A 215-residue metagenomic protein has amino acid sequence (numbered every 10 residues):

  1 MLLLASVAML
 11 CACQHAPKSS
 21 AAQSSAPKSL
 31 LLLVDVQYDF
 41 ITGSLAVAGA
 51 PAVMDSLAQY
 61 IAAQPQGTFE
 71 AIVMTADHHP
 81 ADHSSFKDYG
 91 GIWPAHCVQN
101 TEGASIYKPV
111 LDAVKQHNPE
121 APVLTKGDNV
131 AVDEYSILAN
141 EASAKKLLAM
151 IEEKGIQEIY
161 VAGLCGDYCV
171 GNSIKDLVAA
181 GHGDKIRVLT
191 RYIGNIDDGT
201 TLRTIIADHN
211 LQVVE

Functional and structural regions predicted by a protein language model:
L2-M9: Bacterial N-terminal signal peptides
C13-L31, D39, A50-A71, P80-G90 (+1 more regions): Active-site-adjacent betaalpha module
V36-S44: Short acidic, Gly/Ser-rich segments with clustered Asp/Glu that frequently serve as metal-coordination loops in enzyme
S44-A50: Surface-exposed strand-loop-strand hairpins of Gram-negative outer-membrane beta-barrel proteins
D77: Active-site loop/turn elements of alpha/beta-hydrolase fold enzymes, especially the short glycine-/histidine-rich
